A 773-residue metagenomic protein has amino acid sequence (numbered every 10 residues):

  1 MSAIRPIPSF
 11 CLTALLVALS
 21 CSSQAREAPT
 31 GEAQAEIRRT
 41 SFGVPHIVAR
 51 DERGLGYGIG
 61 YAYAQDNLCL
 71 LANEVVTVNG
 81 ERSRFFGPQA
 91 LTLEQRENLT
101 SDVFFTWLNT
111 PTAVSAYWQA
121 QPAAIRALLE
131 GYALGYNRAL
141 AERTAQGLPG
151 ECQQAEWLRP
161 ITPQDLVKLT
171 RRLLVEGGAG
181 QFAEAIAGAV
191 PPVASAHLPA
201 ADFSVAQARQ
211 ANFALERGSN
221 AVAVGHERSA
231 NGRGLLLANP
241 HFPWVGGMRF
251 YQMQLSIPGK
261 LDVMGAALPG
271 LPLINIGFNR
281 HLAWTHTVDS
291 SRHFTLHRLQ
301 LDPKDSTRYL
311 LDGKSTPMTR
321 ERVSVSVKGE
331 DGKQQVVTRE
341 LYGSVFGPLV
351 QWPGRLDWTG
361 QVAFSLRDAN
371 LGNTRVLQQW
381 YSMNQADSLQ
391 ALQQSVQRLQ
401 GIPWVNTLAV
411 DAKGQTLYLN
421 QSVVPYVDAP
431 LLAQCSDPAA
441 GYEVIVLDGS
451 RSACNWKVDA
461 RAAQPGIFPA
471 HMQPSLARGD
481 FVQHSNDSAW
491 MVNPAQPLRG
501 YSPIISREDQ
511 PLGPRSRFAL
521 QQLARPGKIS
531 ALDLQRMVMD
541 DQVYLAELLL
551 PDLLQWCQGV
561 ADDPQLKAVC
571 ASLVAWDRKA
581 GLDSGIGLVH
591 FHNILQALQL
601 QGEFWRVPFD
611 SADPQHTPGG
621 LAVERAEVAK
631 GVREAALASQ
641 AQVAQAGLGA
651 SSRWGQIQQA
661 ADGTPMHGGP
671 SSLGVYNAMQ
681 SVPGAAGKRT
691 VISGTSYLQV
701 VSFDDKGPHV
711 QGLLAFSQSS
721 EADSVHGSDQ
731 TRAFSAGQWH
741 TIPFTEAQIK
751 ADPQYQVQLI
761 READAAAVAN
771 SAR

Functional and structural regions predicted by a protein language model:
S9-S20: Bacterial N-terminal signal peptides
S23-E27: Boundary at the C-terminal end of the N-terminal hydrophobic targeting segment
A28-G247, Q254-K260, M264-L273, F278 (+1 more regions): Substrate-recognition/specificity elements adjacent to catalytic centers across diverse enzyme folds
Q34-I37, A124, V376-R398, A519: Alpha/propeptide regions of enzymes that mature by internal proteolysis
Q121, I125-W244, L399-W404, D411-T416 (+6 more regions): Acidic, low-complexity N-terminal propeptides/linkers enriched in Ser/Thr/Asp/Gly that mediate export, maturation
P243-L255, A386-Q400: Short active-site loop/helix that positions an aromatic residue
D262, L268-G332, Y381-M383, A440-E443: Compact, glycine/acidic-enriched structural inserts
T307, D312, V323-S324, K328-K333 (+8 more regions): Structured mid-domain segments that build the active-site/substrate or prosthetic-cofactor binding neighborhood
